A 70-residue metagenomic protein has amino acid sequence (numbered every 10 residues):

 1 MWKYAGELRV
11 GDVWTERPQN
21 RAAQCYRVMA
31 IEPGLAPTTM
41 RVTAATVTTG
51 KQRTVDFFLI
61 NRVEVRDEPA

Functional and structural regions predicted by a protein language model:
M1-V10: Mixed-charge, Lys/Arg-rich low-complexity intrinsically disordered regions
A23-P33: Short beta-strand-centered aromatic/proline hotspots
C25, P37-T38, K51-R53: Intrinsically disordered, low-complexity acidic/polar segments
G34-A45: Short, solvent-exposed secondary-structure boundary/capping segments
A45-A70: Intrinsically disordered, low-complexity, charged/polar segments
